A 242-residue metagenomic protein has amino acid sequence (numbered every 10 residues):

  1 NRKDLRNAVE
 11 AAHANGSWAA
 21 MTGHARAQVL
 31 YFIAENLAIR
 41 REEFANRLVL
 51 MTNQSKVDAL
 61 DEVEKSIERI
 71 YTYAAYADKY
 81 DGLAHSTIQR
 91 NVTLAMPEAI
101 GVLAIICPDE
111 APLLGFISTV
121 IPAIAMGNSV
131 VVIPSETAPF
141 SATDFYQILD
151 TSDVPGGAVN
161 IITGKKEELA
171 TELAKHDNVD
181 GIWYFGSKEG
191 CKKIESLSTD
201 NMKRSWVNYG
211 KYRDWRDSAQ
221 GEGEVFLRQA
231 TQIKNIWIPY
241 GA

Functional and structural regions predicted by a protein language model:
N1-N91: N-terminal Rossmann-like NAD(P)+-binding subdomain of aldehyde/semialdehyde dehydrogenases
R2-K3, E35, E110, S135-E136 (+2 more regions): Short, surface-exposed acidic/glycine-rich loop or hinge patches that mediate macromolecular interfaces
R6, L114, F140-T143, T171 (+1 more regions): Alpha-helical elements of the RecA-like P-loop NTPase motor core of helicases
A34-N36, I67, Y73-A74, I148 (+3 more regions): Alpha-helical structural signal in soluble globular domains
M51, D61-K65, E136-F140, G164-K165 (+1 more regions): Short beta->alpha linker loops
A75, Y80-P155: Conserved small-residue-rich beta-alpha loop and adjacent elements that most often cradle the phosphate/pyrophosphate
P97, V102-A104, S152-A242: Conserved NAD(P)+-binding/catalytic subdomain of aldehyde/semialdehyde dehydrogenases
